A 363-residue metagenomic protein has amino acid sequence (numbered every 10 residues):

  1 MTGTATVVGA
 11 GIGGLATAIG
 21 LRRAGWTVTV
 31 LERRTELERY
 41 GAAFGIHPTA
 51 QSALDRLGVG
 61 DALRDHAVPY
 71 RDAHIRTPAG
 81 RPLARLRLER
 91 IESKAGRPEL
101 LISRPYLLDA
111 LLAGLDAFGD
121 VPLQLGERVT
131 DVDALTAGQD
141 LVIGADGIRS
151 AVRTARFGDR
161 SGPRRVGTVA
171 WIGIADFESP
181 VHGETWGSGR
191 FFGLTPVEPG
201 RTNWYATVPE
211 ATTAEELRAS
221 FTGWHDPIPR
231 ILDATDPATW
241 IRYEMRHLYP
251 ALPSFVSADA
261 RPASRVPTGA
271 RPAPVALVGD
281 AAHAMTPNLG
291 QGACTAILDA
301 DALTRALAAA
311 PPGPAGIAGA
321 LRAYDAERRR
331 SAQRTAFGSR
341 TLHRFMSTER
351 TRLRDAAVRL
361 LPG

Functional and structural regions predicted by a protein language model:
M1-G13: Beta1/beta-strand and adjacent pyrophosphate-binding region of the FAD-binding site in flavoprotein oxidoreductases
M1-G3, D65, G80, R230 (+4 more regions): C-terminal helical "tail/cap" subdomain of flavin- and related membrane-associated enzymes
T2-A5, H47-F157, S161-I174, E210-S220 (+1 more regions): Conserved N-terminal helical subregion
G13, E36, R149: Conserved Rossmann-like nucleotide-cofactor binding loop
R22-A42: Glycine-rich FAD pyrophosphate-binding loop
V28-T29, V142, V275-V278: Residue-level marker for buried hydrophobic side chains located in beta-strands that build the well-ordered beta-sheet
T168-T195: Flavin-dependent oxidoreductases
S188-R190, E198, V208-L289, T295: FAD/FMN-dependent oxidoreductases across multiple families
